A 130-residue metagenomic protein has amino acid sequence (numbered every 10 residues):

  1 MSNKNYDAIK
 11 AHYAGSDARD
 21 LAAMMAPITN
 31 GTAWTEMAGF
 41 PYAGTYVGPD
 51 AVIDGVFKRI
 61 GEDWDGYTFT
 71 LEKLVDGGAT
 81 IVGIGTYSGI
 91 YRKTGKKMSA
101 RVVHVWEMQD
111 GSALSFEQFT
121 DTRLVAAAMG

Functional and structural regions predicted by a protein language model:
M1, G44-T45, E117: Pocket-edge positions in alpha/beta enzyme catalytic cores
M1-N30, A127-G130: Short, low-complexity N-terminal intrinsically disordered segments enriched in polar/charged residues
K4, F57-G130: A beta-strand edge to alpha-helix "cap/lid" segment located at domain peripheries
D7-D17, P41-G44, I60-W64, I84-T86: Short, mixed-charge, low-aromatic patches
I9-H12, M24-M25, T32, G48 (+4 more regions): Hydrophobic pocket/interface hotspot
R19, A23, V52, G89 (+1 more regions): Short, electropositive, low-hydrophobicity segments enriched in small/polar residues
A23, P27-A79: A solvent-exposed, acidic/Ser-Thr-rich amphipathic alpha-helical stretch
